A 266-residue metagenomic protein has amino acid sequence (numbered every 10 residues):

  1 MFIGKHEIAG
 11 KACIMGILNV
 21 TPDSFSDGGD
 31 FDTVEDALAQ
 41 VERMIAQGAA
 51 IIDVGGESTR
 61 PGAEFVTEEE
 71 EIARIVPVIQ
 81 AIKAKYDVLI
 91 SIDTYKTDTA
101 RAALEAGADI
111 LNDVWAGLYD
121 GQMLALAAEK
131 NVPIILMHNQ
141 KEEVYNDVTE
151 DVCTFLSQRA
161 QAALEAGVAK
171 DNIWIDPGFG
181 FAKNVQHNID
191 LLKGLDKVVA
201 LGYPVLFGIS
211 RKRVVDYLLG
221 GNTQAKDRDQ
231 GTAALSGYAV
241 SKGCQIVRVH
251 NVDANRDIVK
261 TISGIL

Functional and structural regions predicted by a protein language model:
F2-K5, A9, S26-Q40, T59-P77 (+6 more regions): Active-site-adjacent loop and "lid" segments of alpha/beta metabolic enzymes
I14, I90, I134, I173-I175 (+1 more regions): Hydrophobic/aromatic residues located in beta-strands of well-ordered beta-sheets within soluble catalytic
M15, A49, L89, A108-D109 (+1 more regions): Hydrophobic "anchor" residues on beta-strands that sit immediately upstream of conserved functional sites
T21, I52-G56, L136-N139, W174-F179: Short beta-strands and strand-loop turn motifs
A39-G55, K242: Catalytic domains of carbohydrate-active enzymes, especially glycoside hydrolases
M44, I52, L111, I173 (+1 more regions): Hydrophobic residues within beta-strands of alpha/beta enzymes
I45-A46, R159-N172: Phosphate/pyrophosphate-binding loops at sites that engage ATP/ADP/AMP, CoA/4′-phosphopantetheine, polyphosphate
